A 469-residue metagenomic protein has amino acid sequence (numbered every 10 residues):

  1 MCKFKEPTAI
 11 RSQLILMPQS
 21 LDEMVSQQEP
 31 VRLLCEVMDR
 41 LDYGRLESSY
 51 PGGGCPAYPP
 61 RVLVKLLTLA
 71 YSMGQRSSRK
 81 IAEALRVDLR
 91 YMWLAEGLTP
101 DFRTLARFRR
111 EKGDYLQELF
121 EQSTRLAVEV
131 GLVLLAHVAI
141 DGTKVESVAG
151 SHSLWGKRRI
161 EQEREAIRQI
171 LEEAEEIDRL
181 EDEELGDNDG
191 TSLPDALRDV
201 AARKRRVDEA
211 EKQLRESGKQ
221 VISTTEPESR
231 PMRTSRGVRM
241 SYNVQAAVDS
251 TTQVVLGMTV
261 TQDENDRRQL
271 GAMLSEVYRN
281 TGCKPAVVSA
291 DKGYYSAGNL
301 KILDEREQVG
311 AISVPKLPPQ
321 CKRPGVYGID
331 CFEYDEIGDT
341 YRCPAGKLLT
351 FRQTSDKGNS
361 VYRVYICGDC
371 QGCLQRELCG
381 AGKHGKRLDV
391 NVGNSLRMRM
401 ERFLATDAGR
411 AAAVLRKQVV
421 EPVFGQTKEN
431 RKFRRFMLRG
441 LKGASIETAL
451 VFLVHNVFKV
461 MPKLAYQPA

Functional and structural regions predicted by a protein language model:
M1-R32: Hydrophobic alpha-helical membrane-insertion signals
F4-T8, L67, G74-V87, E96-A469: Anion-binding and metal-coordination hotspots
I10, I15-Q19, G52, L94 (+2 more regions): A generic, residue-level signal for flexible/boundary positions that often mark functional hotspots
V25-T68, M73, L396-M398: Basic, short loop/linker segments at the boundary and entry of helix-turn-helix/winged-helix-like folds
R40-R45, D88, M92, N430: A short secondary-structure junction motif
